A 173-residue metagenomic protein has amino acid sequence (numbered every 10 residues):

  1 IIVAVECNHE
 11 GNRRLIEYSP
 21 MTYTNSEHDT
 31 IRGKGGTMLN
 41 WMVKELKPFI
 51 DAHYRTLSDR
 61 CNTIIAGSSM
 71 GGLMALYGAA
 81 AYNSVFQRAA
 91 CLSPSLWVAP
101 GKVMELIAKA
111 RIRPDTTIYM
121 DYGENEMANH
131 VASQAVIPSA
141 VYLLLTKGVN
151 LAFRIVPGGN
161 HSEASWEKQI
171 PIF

Functional and structural regions predicted by a protein language model:
I1-F173: Non-catalytic cap/lid and distal C-terminal segments of serine-dependent acyl enzymes
